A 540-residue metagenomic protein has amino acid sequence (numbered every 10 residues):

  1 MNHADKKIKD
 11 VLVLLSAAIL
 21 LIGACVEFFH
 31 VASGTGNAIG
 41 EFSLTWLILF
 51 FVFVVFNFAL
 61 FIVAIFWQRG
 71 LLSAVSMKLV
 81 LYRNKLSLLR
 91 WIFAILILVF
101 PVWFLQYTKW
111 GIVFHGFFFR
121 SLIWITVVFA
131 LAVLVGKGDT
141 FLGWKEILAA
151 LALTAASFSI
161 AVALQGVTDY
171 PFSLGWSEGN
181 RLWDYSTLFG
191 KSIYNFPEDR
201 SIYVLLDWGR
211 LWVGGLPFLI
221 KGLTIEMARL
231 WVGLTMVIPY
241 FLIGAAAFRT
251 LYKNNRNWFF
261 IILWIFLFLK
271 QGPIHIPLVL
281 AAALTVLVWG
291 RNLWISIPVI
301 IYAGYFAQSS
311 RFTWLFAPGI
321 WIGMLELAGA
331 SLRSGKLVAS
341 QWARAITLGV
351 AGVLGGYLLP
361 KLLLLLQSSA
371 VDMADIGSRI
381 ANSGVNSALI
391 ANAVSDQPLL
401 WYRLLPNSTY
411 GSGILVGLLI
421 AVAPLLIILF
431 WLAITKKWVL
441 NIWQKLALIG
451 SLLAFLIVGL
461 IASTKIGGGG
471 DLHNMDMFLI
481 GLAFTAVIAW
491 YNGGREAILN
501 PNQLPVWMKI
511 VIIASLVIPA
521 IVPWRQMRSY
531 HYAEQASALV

Functional and structural regions predicted by a protein language model:
M1-G23, L44-L164: Start-transfer (signal-anchor) and selected internal transmembrane alpha helices of multi-pass inner/ER membrane
G34-F42, G143-V204, G215-L219, S368 (+6 more regions): Extracytoplasmic loop-helix module adjacent to an early transmembrane segment
F118-S121, F316, G467-N502: Hydrophobic/aromatic-rich transmembrane helices and adjacent perimembrane loops
V204, W208, I220-L242: Loop-to-helix entry region of an early transmembrane alpha helix in multi-pass inner-membrane enzymes
L230-I262: Transmembrane-helix motifs of polytopic, lipid-linked glycan transferases
I262-F266, I297-F312, P318-G323, R344-L354: Membrane-interface alpha helices of multi-pass inner-membrane proteins
W314, I320, W342-W431, F455-V458: Membrane-lumen/periplasm interface segments of specific transmembrane helices in polyprenyl phosphate-linked
V517-V540: Membrane-embedded, lumen/periplasm-facing catalytic core of multi-pass transferases that use lipid-linked donors
